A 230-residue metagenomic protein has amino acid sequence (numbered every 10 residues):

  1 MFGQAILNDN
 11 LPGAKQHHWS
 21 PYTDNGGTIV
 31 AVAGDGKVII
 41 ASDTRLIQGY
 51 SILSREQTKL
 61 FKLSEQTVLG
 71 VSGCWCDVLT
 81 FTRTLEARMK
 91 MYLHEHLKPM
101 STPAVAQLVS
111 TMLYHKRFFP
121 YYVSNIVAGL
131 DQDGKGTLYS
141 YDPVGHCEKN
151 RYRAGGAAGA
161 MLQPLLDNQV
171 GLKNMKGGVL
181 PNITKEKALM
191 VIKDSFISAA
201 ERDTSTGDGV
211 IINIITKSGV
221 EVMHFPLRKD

Functional and structural regions predicted by a protein language model:
M1-D230: Long, low-complexity N-terminal extensions
